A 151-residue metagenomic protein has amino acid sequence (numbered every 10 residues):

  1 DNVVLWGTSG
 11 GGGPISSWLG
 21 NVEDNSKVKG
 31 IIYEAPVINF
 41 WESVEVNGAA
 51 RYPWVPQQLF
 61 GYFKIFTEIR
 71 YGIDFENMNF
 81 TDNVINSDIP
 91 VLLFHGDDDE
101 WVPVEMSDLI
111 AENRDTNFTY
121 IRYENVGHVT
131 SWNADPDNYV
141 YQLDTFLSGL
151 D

Functional and structural regions predicted by a protein language model:
D1-S9: Alpha/beta-hydrolase fold nucleophile elbow
S17-I73: Hydrolase active-site cap/lid region
F80, I89, P103-E112: Short alpha-helix in the alpha/beta-hydrolase fold that links the catalytic acid
N86-D88, L93-H95, D99: Short beta-strand/loop motif that positions the catalytic acidic residue of the alpha/beta-hydrolase fold
D97-V102, V129-T130: Acidic catalytic loop of the alpha/beta-hydrolase fold
V126-D137: Catalytic histidine-centered segment of alpha/beta-hydrolase-like enzymes
Q142-L150: C-terminal alpha-helix
